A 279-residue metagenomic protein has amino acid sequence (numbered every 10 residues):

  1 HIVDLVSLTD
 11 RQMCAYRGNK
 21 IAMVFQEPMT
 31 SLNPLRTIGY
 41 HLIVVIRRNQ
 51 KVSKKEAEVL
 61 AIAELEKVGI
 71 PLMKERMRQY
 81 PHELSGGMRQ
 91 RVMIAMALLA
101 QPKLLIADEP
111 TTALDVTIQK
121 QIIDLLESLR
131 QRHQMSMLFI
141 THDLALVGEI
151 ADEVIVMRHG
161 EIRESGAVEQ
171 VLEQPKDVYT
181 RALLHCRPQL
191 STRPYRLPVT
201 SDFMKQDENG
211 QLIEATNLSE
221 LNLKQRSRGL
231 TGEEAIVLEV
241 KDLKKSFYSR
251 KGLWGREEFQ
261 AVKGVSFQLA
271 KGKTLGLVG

Functional and structural regions predicted by a protein language model:
D4, E56-E75: Conserved ABC ATPase "signature" region
P71-E75, V168-L238, R250-L253: Short catalytic/signature loops enriched in Gly
I94, L105, I118, I122: Hydrophobic anchor residue at the start of the ABC signature
L99-K103: A short, proline-enriched helix->beta-strand linker immediately N-terminal to the Walker B motif in ABC-type P-loop
V147-E149: A short, surface-exposed alpha-helical micro-motif characterized by mixed small hydrophobic and charged/polar residues
E153, S165: Short, glycine/charged-rich "phosphate-handling" switch motifs in NTP-dependent and phosphotransfer domains
